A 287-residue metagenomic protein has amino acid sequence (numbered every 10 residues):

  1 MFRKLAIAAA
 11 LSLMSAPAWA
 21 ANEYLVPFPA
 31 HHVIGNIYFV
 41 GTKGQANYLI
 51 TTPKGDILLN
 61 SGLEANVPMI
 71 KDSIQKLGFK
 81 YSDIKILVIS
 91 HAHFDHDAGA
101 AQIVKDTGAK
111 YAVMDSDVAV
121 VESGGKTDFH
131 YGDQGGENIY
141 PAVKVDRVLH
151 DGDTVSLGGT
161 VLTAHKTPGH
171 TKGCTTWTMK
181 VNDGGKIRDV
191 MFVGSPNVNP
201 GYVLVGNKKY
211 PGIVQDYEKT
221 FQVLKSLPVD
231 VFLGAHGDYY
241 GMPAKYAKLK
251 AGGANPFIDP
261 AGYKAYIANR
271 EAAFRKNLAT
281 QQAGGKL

Functional and structural regions predicted by a protein language model:
M1-K4: Positively charged n-region of N-terminal signal peptides that target proteins for export
A6-A16: Bacterial N-terminal signal peptides
A16-Y24, G184, V198-L287: Accessory terminal helices/loops
A21, V26-F28, H32-I34, D83 (+5 more regions): Metallo-beta-lactamase
E23-L77, Y81, W177-V198: Conserved beta-strand hairpin/beta-sheet module of binuclear metal-dependent hydrolase folds, prominently
L59-S61, I84-A92, Y111-M114, K166-G169 (+2 more regions): Active-site neighborhood of phospho(di)ester-bond hydrolases with catalytic His/Asp-centered motifs
A65-P68, Q75-T154, A251-G252, I258 (+2 more regions): Active-site HxH/HxHxD metal-binding segment of metal-dependent hydrolases
N66-V67, A92-A98, V118-V121, K172-T175 (+2 more regions): Active-site environment of divalent metal-dependent phosphoester hydrolases
